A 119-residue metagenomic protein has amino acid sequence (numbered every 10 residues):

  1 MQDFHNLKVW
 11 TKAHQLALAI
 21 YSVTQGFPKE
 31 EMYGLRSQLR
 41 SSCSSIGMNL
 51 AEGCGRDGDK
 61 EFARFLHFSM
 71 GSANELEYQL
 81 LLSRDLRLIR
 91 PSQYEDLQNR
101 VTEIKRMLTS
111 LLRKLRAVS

Functional and structural regions predicted by a protein language model:
M1-S119: Short, C-terminally biased terminal segments at protein or domain edges
